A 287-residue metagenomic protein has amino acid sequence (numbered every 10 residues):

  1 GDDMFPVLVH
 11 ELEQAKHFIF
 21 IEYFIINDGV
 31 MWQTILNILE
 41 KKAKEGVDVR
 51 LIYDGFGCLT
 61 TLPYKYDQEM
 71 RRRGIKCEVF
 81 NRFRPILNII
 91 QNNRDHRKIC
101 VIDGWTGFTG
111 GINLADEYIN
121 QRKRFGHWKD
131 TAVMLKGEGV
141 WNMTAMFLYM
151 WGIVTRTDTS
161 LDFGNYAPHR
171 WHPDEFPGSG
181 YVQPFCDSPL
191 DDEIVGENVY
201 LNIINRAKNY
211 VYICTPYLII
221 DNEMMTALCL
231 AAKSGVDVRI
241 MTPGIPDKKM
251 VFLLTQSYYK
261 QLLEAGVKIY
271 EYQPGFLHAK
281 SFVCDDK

Functional and structural regions predicted by a protein language model:
G1-K287: Charged, low-complexity intrinsically disordered terminal segments
